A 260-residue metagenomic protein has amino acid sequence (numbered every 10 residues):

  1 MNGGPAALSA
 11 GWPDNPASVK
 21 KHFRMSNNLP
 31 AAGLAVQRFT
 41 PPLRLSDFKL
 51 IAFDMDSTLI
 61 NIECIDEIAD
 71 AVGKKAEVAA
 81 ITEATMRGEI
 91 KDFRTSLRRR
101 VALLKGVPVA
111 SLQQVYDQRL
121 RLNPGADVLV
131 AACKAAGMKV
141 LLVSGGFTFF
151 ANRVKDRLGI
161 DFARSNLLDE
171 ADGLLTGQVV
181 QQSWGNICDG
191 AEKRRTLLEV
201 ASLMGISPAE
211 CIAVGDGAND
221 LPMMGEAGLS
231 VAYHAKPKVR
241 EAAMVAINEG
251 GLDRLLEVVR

Functional and structural regions predicted by a protein language model:
F23-R24, Q114-R260: C-terminal cap/substrate-recognition subdomain and adjoining C-terminal extension of metal-dependent phosphatase-like
R24, N28-L168, G250: Alpha-helical substrate-recognition element adjacent to the catalytic core
